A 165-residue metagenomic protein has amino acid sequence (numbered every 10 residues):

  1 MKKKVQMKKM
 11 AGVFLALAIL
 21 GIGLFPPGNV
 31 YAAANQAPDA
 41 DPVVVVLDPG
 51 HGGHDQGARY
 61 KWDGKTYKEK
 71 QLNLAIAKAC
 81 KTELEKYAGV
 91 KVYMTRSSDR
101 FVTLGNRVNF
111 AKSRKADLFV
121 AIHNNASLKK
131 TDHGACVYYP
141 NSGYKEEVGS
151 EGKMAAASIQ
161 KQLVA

Functional and structural regions predicted by a protein language model:
K2-V30: Sec-dependent N-terminal signal peptides of Gram-positive bacterial secreted proteins and lipoproteins
Q6, A11-V13, A40-V43, D63 (+1 more regions): Generic hydrophobic-segment detector
Q6-M7, G57, G105: Intrinsically disordered, low-complexity sequence elements enriched in Ser/Thr/Gly/Pro
L20-G21, Y60, A135: Hydrophobic alpha-helical membrane context
A32-P42, Y67, Q71-A165: Active-site-proximal helix/loop segments of hydrolytic enzymes
P42-T66: Short glycine-rich His-centered loop
